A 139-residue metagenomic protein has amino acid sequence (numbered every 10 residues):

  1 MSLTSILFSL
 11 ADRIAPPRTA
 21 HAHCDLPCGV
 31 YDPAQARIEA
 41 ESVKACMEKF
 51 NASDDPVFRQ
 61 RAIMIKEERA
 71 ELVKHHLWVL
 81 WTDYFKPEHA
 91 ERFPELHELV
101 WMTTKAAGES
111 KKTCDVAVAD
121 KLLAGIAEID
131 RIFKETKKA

Functional and structural regions predicted by a protein language model:
S2-R59, P94-E128, I132-A139: N-terminal intrinsically disordered, cationic/polar leader segments that include organellar targeting peptides
M47, K74-W81, T104: Extended amphipathic alpha-helical scaffold segments
R61-K74: Alpha-helical segments in soluble extracytoplasmic regions
M64-E67, A90-H97: Short, well-ordered coil↔helix boundary/capping segments
H76-F93: Short, solvent-exposed, charged loop/turn and helix-capping segments that join or cap alpha-helices on peripheral
